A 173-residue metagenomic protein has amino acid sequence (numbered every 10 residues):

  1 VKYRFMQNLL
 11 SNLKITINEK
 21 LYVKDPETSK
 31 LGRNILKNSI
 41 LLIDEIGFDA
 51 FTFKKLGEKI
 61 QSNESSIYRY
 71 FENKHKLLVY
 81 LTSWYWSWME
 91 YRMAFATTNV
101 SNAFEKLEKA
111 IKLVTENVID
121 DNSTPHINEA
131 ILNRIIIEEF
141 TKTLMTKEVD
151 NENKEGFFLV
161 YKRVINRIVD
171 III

Functional and structural regions predicted by a protein language model:
V1-T28: N-terminal intrinsically disordered/low-complexity leader segments
Y22, E27-T52: Short, amphipathic alpha-helix enriched in basic
K37-L41, K76-T98, K109-L113: Alpha-helical structural segments
D49-K76: Helix-turn-helix
Y68, E90-A94, V169: Amphipathic alpha-helical segments within well-ordered protein domains
A96-A130: Hydrophobic alpha-helical connector segments
L132-I173: Amphipathic alpha-helical packing segments from all-alpha helical-bundle domains
